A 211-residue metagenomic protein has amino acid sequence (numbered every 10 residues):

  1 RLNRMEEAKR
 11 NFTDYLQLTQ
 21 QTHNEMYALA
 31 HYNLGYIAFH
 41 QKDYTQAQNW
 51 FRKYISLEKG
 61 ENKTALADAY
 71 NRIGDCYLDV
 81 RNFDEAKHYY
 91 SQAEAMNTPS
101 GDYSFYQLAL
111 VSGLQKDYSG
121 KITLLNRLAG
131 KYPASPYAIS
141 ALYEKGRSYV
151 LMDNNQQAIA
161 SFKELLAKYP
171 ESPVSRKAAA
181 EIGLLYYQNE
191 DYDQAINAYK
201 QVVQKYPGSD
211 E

Functional and structural regions predicted by a protein language model:
R1-E211: Acidic, polar-rich low-complexity tracts and alpha-helical solenoid repeat scaffolds
